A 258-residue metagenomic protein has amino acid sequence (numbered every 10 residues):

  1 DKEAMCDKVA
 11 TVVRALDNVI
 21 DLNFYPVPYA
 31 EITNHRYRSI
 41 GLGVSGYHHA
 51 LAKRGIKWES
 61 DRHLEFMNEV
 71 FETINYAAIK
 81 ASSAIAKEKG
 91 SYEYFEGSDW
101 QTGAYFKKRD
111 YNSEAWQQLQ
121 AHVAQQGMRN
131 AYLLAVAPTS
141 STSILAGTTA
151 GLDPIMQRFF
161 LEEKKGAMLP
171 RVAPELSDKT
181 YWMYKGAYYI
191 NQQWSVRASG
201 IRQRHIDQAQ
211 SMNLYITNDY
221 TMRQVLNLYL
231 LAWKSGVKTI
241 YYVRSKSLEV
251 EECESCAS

Functional and structural regions predicted by a protein language model:
D1-E3, Y25-H35, A52, I56-N68 (+2 more regions): Glycine- and acidic
K2, A10-N23, Y105, R109 (+3 more regions): Catalytic alpha/beta core of large soluble enzyme barrels
K8-E31, K57-T139, L228: Internal maturation/activation junctions in enzymes
V13-V19, T33-G55: Core structural elements
Y37, E72, N218-D219: A generic secondary-structure micro-motif detector that highlights 1-2 residue hydrophobic/ambivalent hotspots embedded
G43-G46, A78, Q224: Residue-level detector of well-ordered alpha-helical segments, enriched for hydrophobic/aromatic packing positions
